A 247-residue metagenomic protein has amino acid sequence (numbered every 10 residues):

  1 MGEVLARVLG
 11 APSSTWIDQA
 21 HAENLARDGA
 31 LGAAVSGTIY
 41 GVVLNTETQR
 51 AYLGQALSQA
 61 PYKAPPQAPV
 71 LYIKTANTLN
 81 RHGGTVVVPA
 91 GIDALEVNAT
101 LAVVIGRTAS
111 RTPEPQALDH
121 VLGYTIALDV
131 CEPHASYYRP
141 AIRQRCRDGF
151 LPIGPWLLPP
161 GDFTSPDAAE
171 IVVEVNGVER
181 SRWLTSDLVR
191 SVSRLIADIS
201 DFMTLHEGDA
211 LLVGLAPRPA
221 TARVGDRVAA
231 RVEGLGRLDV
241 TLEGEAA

Functional and structural regions predicted by a protein language model:
M1-T100: Extended, compositionally biased flexible segments
V4-A34, Q49-A51, P133-A247: Catalytic-pocket segment enriched in acidic/His residues
G29-L31, A60-P61, V87-L95, S110-Q116 (+2 more regions): A generic local secondary-structure boundary/capping motif
N45, N98, A102-A127: RNA pseudouridine synthases
E47, N77-T78, R107-S110, A127-P133 (+2 more regions): Short acidic/polar capping segments at secondary-structure boundaries
Y52-L53, I73, H82, P89 (+4 more regions): Short beta-strand-to-turn element immediately C-terminal to the catalytic PLP-Schiff-base lysine in fold type I
Y72, A102-R107, I196, G208: Short, conserved beta-strand element in jelly-roll/cupin
A117-G123, A127-C131, P140-I142, L184: Active-site proximal loop and beta-alpha junction motif in alpha/beta enzyme cores
